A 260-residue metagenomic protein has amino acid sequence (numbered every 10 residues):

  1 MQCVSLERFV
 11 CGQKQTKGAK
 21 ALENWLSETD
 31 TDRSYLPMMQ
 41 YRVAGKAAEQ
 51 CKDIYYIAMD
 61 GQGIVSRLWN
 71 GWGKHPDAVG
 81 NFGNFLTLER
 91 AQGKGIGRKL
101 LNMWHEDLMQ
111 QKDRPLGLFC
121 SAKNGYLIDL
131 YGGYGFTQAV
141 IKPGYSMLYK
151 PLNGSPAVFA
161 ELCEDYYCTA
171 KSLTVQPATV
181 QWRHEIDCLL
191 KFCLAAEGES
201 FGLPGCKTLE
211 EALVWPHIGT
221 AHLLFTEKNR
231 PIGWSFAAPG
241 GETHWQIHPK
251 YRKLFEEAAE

Functional and structural regions predicted by a protein language model:
M1-V43, I57-D60, E161-P204: Short amphipathic alpha-helix that is part of the acyltransferase structural core
D30-I64, W69-G71, E197-H222, T226: Active-site rim helix/loop that mediates acceptor-substrate recognition in acyltransferases
I57, G63-W72, V79-N81, L86 (+1 more regions): Conserved beta-strand in the GNAT
A78-E89, A238-E256, E260: Conserved acetyl-CoA binding element of GNAT-fold acetyltransferases
T87, G93-D107, G133, R252-E260: Conserved acetyl-CoA-binding loop-helix of GNAT-fold acetyltransferases
L108-A122: Conserved GNAT acetyl-CoA-binding A-motif
L118-I128, Y145-Y149: Conserved beta-strand-loop-alpha-helix junction that forms the acyl-donor binding cleft
Y131-I141: Conserved acetyl-CoA-binding loop of GNAT-fold acetyltransferases
